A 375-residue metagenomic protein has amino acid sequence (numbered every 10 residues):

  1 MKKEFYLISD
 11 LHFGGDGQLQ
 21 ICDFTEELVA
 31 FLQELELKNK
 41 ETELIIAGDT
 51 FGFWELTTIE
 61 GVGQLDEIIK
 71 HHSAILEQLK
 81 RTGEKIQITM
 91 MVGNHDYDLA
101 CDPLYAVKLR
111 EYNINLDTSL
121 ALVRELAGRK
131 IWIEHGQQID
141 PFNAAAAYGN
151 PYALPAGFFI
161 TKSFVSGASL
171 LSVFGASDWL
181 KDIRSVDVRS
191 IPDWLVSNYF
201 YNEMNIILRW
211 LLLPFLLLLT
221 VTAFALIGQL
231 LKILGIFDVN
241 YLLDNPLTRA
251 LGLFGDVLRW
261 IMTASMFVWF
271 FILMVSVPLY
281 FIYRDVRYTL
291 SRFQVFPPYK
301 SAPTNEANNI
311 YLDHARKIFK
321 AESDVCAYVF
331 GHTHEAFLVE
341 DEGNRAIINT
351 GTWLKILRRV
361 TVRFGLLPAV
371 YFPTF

Functional and structural regions predicted by a protein language model:
M1-F375: Extended recognition/assembly regions associated with phosphoester-bond processing machinery
